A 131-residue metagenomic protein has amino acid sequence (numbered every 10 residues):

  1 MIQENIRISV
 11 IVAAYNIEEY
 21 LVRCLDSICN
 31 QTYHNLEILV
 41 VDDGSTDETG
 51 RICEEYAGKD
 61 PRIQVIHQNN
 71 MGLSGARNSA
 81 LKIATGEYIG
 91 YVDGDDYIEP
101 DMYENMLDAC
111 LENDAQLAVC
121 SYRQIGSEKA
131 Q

Functional and structural regions predicted by a protein language model:
M1-Q131: Nucleotide-sugar donor-binding/catalytic module of glycosyltransferases that assemble extracellular/cell-envelope
